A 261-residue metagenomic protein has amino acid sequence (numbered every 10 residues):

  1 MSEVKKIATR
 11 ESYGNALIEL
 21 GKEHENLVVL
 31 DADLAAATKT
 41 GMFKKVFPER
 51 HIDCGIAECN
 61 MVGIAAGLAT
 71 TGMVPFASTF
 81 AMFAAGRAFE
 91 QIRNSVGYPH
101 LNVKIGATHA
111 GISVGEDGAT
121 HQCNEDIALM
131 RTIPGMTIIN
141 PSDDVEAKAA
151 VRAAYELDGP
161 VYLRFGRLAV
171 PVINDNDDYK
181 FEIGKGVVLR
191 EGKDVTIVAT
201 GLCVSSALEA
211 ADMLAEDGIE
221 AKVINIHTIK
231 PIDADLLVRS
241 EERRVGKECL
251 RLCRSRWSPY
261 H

Functional and structural regions predicted by a protein language model:
M1-R164, A169: Thiamine diphosphate
A8-L20, F43-K44, A149-P160, A169-E216 (+1 more regions): Glycine-/acidic-rich phosphate or pyrophosphate-binding loops and their flanking alpha/beta elements
V29, L214, R243-V245: Adenylate-forming
L30, G106, V198-T200, G246 (+1 more regions): Short hydrophobic segments within beta-strands
L30, R164, V198-A199, K222-I226: Short, conserved beta-strand edge motifs with alternating hydrophobic and charged residues
E220-S240: Generic long, charged, amphipathic alpha-helical segments
E242-C249, Y260-H261: Conserved small/polar residues in nucleotide/adenosyl-binding loops
